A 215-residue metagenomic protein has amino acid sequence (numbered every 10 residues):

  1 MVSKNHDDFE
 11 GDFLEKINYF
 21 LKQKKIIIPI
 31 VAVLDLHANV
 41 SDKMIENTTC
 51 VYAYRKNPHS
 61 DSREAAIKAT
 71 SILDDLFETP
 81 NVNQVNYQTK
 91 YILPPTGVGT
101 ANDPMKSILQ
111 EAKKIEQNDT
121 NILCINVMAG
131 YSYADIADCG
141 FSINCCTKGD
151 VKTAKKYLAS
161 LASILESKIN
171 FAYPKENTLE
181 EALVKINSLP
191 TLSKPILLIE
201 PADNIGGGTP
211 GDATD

Functional and structural regions predicted by a protein language model:
M1-F77, E200-T214: Active-site histidine-anchored catalytic micro-motif
K24-I27, V82-V85, T191-S193: Short helix-terminating capping/connector loops at secondary-structure junctions
P29, K90-Y91, P195: Proline-rich low-complexity regions
E46-T49, E78-Q88, Y133-A137, S160: Short, compositionally biased low-complexity segments
S60, A66-T70, D74-E116: Conserved anion/nucleotide-ligand pocket segment
T96-D215: Hard-cation-handling environments
